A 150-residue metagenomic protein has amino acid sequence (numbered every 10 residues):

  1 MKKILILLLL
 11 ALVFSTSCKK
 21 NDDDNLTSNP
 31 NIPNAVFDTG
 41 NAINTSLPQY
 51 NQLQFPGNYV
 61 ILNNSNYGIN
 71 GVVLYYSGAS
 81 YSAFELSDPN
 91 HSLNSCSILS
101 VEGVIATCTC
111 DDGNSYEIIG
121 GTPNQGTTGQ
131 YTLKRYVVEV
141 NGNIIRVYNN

Functional and structural regions predicted by a protein language model:
M1-I4: Positively charged n-region of N-terminal signal peptides that target proteins for export
I6-L9: Sec-dependent N-terminal signal peptides
F14-S17: C-terminal motif of bacterial Sec signal peptides marking the signal peptidase cleavage site
D22-G103, N114-I118, T132-N150: N-terminal pre-ligand scaffold of iron-sulfur
A106-C108: Compact Cys/His-rich metal-coordination microdomains
T127-G129: Short Gly/Pro-enriched turn/cap motifs at secondary-structure boundaries
